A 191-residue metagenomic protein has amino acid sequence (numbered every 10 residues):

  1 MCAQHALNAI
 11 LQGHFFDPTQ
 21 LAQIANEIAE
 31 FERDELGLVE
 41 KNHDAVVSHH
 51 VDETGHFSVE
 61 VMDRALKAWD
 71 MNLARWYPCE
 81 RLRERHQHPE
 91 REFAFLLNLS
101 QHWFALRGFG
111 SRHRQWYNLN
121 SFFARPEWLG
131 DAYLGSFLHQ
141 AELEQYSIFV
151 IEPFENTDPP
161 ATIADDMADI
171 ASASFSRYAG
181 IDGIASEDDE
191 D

Functional and structural regions predicted by a protein language model:
M1-D52: Active-site nucleophile-adjacent alpha helix/oxyanion-hole segment immediately C-terminal to the catalytic cysteine
A3-Q4, P18-L21, H56-V59, D63 (+3 more regions): Generic preference for well-ordered alpha-helical elements
H5, A9-I10, E27, A65 (+4 more regions): Alpha-helical recognition domains of nuclear gene-regulatory proteins
L36-F93, L97-S100, F109: Conserved active-site-adjacent core of cysteine acyl-enzyme catalytic domains
H43-H56, P126-E142: A eukaryotic "domain-to-IDR transition" signal
N72-A74, L96-N98, A105-R107, Y117-N118 (+1 more regions): Beta-strand cores of modular interaction/reader domains in eukaryotic scaffold and signaling proteins, especially PDZ
R107-D131: Catalytic Cys-His active-site segments of thiol-dependent hydrolases/isopeptidases
W128-D191: Noncatalytic regulatory segments and standalone regulatory/sensor domains
